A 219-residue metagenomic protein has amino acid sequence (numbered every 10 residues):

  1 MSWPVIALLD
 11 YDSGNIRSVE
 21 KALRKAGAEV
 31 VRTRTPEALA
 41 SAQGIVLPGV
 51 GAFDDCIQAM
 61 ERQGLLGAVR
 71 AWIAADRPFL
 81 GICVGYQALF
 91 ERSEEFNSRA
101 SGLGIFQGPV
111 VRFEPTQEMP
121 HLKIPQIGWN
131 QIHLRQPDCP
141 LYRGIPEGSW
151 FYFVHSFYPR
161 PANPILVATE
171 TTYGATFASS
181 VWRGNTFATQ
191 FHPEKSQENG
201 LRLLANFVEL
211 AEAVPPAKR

Functional and structural regions predicted by a protein language model:
S2-A7: Extreme N-terminal starter segment of soluble prokaryotic enzymes
E29, G44, P78-L80, W150: Structural signature of beta-strand start/N-cap positions in the alpha/beta core of ABC transporter nucleotide-binding
V30-S41: Short acidic low-complexity segments
L39-G49: Short acidic/histidine-rich motifs immediately flanking catalytic phosphotransfer sites in two-component signaling
G51-I127: Cysteine-nucleophile active-site neighborhood
S93-Y173: Pocket-forming structural segment of enzyme catalytic cores
A175-W182: Short, surface-exposed beta-strand/loop micro-motifs that present aromatic residues
N185, T189-R219: Acyltransferase
